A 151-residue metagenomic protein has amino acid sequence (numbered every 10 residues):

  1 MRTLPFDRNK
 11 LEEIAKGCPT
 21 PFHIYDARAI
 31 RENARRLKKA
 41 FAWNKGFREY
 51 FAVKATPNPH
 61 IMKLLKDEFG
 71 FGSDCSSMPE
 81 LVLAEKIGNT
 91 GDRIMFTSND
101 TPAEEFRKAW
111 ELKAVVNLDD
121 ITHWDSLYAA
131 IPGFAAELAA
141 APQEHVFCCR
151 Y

Functional and structural regions predicted by a protein language model:
M1-L138, H145: A charged N-terminal "starter" segment
A140-Q143, R150-Y151: Active-site/ligand-binding-proximal alpha/beta "capping" segment
